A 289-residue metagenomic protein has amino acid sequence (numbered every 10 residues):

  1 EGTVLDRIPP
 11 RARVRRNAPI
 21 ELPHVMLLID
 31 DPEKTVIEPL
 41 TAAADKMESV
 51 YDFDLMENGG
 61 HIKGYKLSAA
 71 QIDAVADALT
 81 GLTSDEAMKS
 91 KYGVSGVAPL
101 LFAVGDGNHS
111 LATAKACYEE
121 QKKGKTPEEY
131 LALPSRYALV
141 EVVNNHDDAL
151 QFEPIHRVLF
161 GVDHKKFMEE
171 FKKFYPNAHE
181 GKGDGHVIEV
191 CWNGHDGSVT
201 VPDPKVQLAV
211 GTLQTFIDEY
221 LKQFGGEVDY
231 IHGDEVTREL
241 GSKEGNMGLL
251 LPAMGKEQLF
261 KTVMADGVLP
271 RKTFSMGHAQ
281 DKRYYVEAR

Functional and structural regions predicted by a protein language model:
E1-R289: Surface-exposed, charge/polar-rich loops and edge strands
